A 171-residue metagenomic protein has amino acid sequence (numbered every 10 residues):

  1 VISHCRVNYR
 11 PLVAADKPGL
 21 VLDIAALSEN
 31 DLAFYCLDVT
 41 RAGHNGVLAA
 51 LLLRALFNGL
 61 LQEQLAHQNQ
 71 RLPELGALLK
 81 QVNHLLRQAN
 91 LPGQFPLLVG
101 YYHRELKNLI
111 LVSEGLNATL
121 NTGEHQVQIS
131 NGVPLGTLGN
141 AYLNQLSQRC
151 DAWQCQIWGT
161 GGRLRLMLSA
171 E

Functional and structural regions predicted by a protein language model:
V1-A152, Q156: … and, occasionally, acidic/histidine-rich disordered N-termini of signaling adaptors
L146-R149, L166-A170: Activation on terminal intrinsically disordered regulatory regions flanking enzyme cores
G159-M167: Short acidic/polar inter-strand loop motif in beta-rich domains
